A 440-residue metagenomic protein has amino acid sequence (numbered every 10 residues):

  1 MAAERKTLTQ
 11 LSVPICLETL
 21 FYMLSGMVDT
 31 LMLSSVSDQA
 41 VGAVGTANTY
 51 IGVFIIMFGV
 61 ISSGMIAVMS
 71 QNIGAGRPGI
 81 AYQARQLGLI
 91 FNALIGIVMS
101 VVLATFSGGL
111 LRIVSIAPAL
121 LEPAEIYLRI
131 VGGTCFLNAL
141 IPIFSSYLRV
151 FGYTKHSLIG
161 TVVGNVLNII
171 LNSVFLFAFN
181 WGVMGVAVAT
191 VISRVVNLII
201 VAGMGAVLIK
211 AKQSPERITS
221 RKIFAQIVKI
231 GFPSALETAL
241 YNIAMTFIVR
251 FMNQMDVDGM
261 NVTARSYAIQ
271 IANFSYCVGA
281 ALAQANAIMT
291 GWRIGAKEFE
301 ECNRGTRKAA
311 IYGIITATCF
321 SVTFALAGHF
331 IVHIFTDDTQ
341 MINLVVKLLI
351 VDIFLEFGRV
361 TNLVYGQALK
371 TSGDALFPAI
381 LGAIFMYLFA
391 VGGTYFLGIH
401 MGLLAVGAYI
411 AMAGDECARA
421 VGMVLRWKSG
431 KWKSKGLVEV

Functional and structural regions predicted by a protein language model:
M1-I15, M69-F136, A178-F232, T290-L355 (+1 more regions): Short alpha-helical transmembrane segments in multi-pass integral membrane proteins
Q10-D29, I130, G164, S193-N197 (+3 more regions): Transmembrane helical elements of multi-pass membrane transporters/channels
L17, F21, S25, F54-F58 (+14 more regions): Residue-level hotspots within pore-lining transmembrane alpha-helices of multi-pass secondary transporters
L24-G42, L111-P118, V174-W181, A239-Q270 (+4 more regions): Helix-terminus/linker motif at the lipid-water interface of multi-pass membrane proteins
D29, S145, L171-N172, L176 (+1 more regions): Small-residue (Gly/Pro/Ala) motifs that create kinks and tight helix-helix packing interfaces
V41-V101, N138-S157, V249, V262-G328 (+1 more regions): Small-residue-rich hydrophobic transmembrane alpha-helices
S62, I66, I130-R149, S157-N168 (+7 more regions): Short runs within selected transmembrane alpha-helices of multi-pass transporters and secretion channels
L240-A244, I248, N253, V257 (+16 more regions): Hydrophobic alpha-helix feature that most strongly marks membrane-spanning transmembrane helices and their immediate
